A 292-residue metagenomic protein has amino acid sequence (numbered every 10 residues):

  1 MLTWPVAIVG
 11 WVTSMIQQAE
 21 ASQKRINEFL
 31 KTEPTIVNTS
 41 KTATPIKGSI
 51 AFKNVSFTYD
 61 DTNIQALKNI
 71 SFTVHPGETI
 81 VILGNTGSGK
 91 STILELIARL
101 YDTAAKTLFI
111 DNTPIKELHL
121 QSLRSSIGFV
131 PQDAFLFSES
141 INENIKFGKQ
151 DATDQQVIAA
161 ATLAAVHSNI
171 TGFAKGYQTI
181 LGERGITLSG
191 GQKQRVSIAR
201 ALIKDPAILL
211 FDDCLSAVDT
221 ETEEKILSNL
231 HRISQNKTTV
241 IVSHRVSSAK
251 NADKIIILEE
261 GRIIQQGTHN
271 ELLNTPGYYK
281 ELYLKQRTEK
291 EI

Functional and structural regions predicted by a protein language model:
L2-F29: Cytosolic ends of transmembrane helices, especially the final helix of ABC transmembrane type-1 domains
W4, T32-T35, K175: Flexible, glycine-biased helix-capping/connector loops in cytosolic signal-transduction modules
V12, T32-E33, T275, K285: Generic structural signal for alpha-helix termini and adjacent loop/cap motifs
E28, T35, K146: Conserved E/DxxT/N motif and adjacent residues on the DHp alpha2 helix of HisKA-family sensor histidine kinases
N38, P45-I292: ABC-type nucleotide-binding domain
